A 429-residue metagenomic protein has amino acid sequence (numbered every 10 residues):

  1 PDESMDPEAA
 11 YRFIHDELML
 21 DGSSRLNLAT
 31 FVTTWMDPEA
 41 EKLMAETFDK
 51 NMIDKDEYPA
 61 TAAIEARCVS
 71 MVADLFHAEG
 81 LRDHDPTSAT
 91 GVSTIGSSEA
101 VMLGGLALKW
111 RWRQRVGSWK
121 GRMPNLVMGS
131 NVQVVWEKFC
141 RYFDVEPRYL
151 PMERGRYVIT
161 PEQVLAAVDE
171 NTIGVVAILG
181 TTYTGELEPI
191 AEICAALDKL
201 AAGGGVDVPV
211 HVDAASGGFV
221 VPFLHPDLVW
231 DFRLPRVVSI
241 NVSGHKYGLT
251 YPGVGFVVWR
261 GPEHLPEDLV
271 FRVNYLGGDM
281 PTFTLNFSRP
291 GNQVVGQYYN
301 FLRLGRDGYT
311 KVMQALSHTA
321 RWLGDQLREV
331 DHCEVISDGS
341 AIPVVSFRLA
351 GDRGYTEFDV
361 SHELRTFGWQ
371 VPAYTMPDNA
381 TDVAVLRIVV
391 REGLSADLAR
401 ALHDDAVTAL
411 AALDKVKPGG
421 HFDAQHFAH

Functional and structural regions predicted by a protein language model:
P1-S88, G368, A406, H429: N-terminal entrance/gating region of PLP-dependent enzymes' catalytic architecture
A60, S93-A100, M128, V132 (+5 more regions): Secondary-structure capping and boundary motifs in well-ordered enzyme cores
E65, V69-V72, A100-K109, W136 (+1 more regions): Buried hydrophobic packing segments
P86-S88, G121, S337-V344, T381-V383: Short Gly/Ser/Thr- and Asp/Glu-enriched loop/turn motifs at secondary-structure junctions
V92-D268: Conserved PLP-enzyme active-site core in the AAT-like
L200, A380-H429: PLP-dependent enzyme catalytic core of the Aspartate aminotransferase-like
V206, F223-P226, W230-P343, R348-D352: Active-site C-terminal subdomain of aminotransferase-like
P343-Y355, G368-H403: Conserved PLP-binding active-site segment of the aspartate aminotransferase-like
